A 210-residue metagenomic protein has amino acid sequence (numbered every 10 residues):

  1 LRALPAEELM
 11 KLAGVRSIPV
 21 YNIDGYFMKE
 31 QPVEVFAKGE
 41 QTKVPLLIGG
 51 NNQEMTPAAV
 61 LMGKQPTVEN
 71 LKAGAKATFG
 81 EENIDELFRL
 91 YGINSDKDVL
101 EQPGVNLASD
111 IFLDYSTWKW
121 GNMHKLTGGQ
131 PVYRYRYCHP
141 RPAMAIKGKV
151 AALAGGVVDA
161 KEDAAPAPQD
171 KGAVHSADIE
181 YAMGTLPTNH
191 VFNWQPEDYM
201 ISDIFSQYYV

Functional and structural regions predicted by a protein language model:
A3-D198, Y208: Substrate-gating cap/lid region and adjacent catalytic-acid/histidine neighborhood within extracellular/lumenal
